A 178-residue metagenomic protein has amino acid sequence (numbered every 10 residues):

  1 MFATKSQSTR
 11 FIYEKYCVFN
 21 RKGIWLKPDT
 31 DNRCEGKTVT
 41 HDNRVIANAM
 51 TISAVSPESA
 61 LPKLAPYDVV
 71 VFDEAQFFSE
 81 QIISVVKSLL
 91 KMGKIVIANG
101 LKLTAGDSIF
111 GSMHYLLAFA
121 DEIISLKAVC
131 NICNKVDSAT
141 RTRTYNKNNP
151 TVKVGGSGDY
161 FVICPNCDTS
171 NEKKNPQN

Functional and structural regions predicted by a protein language model:
M1-A65, T104-Y115, S125-A128, V154-Q177: Conserved P-loop
C17, L90-K91: Anion (oxyanion) recognition and catalysis
L64-F78: Conserved P-loop NTPase "ATPase switch" module shared by AAA+ and STAND
E74-L89, T104-F110: Conserved ATPase-coupling elements of RecA-like P-loop NTPase cores
K94-K102: Structural recognition of the conserved hydrophobic beta-strand(s) that form the central parallel beta-sheet of P-loop
A120: Short basic (Lys/Arg) and small-residue
I132-K135, N166: Short, cysteine/histidine-rich loop/knuckle motifs that typically chelate Zn2+
T142-N149, K174-N178: Short cysteine/histidine-rich zinc-coordinating motifs and their immediately flanking basic loops
